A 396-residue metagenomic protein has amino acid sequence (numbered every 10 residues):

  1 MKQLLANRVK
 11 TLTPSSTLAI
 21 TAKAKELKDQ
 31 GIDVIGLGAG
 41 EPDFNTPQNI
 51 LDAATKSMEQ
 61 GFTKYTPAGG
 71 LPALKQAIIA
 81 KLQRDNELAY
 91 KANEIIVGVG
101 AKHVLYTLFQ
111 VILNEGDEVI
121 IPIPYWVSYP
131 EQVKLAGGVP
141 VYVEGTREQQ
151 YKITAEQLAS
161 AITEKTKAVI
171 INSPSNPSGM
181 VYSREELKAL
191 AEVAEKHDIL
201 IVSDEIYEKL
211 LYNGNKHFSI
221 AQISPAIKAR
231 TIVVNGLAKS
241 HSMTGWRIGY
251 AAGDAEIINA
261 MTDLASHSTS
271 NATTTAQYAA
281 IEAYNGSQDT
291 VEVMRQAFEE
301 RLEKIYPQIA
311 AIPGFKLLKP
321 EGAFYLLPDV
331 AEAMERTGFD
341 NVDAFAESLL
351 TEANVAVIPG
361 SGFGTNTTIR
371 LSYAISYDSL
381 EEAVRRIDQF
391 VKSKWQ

Functional and structural regions predicted by a protein language model:
K2-L5, T13-S15, I20, L27-D33 (+2 more regions): PLP-dependent class I/II
K25, I79, Q83, F109-Q110: Generic structural signal for well-ordered alpha-helical scaffold segments
G38-E41, K56-K75: A glycine-/small-polar-enriched, mobile loop at the entrance of the PLP active site in fold-type I
Y65-G98: Conserved N-terminal alpha-helix of the aminotransferase class I/II PLP-enzyme fold
